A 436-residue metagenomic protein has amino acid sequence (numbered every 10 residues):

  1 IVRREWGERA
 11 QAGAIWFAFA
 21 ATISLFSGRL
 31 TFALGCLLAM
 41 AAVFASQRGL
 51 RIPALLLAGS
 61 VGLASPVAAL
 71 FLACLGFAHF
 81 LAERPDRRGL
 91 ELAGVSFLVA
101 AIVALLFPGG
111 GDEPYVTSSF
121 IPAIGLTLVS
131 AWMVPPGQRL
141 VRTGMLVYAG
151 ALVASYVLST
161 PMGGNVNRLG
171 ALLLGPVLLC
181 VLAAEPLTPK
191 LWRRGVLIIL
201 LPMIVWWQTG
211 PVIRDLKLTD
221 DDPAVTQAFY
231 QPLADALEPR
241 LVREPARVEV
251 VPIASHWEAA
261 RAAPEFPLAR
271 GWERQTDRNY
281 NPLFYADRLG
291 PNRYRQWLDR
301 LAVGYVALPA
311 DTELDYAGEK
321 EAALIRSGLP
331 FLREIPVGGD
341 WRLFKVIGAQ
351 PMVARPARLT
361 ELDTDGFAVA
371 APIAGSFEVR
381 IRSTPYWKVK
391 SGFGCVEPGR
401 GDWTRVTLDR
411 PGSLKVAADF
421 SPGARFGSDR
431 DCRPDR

Functional and structural regions predicted by a protein language model:
I1-E5, R9-S46, P53-F80, F97-A101: Membrane-embedded helix bundles of polyisoprenyl
S24-C36, V43, A64-F77, P114-Y115 (+3 more regions): Membrane-water interface signatures at transmembrane helix termini and the short loops that connect adjacent helices
S46-A54, F80-L90, V134-G137, L178-V196: Membrane-interface junctions at the ends of membrane-embedded or membrane-associated helices
P85-A104, T127-V129, V147-G150, I199-P202: Hydrophobic alpha-helical membrane-interfacial segments at the cytosolic entry of transmembrane helices
F97-A100, G111-V177: Alpha-helical transmembrane segments at the extracellular/periplasmic loop-to-helix junctions of multi-pass membrane
K190-R214: Internal/C-terminal transmembrane anchor helices
P211-R436: Extracytoplasmic
